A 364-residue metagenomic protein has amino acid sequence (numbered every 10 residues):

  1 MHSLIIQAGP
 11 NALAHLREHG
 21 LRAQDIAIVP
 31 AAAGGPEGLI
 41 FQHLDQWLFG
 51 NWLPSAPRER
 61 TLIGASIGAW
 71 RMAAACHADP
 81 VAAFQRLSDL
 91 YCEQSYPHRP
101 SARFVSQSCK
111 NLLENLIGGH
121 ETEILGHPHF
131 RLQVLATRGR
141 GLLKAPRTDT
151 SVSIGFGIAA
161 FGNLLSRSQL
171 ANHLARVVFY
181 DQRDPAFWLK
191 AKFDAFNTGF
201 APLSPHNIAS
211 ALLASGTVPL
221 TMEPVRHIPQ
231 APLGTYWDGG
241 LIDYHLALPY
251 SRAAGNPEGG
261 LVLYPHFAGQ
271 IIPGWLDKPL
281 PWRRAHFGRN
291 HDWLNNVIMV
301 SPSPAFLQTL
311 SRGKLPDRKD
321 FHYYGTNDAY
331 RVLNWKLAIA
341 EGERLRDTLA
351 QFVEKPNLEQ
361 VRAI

Functional and structural regions predicted by a protein language model:
M1-T61, A74-I364: Patatin-like phospholipase
S66: Catalytic nucleophile serine of serine hydrolases, specifically the conserved "nucleophile elbow" pentapeptide
